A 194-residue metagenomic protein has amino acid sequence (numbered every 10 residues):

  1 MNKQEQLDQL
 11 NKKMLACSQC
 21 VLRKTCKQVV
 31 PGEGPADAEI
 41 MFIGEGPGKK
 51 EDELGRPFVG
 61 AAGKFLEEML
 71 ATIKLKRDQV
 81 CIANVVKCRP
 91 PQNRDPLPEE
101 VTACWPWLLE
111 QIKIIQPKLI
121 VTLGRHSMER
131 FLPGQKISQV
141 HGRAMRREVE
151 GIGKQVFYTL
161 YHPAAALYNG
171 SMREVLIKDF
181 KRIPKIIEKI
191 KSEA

Functional and structural regions predicted by a protein language model:
M1-A61, T72, K191-A194: Active-site and ligand/interface coordination hotspots across diverse enzymes and nucleic-acid-associated assemblies
E45, N84-V85: Short, conserved active-site loops that position catalytic residues or coordinate cofactors/metal ions across diverse
G60, K64, V101-T102: Loop-to-helix element that buttresses phosphate recognition and phosphoryl-transfer chemistry
E67: P-loop NTPase nucleotide-binding module
I73, R77-D78, V85-A194: Glycine/proline-rich loop-helix segments at beta-alpha junctions forming the active-site rim of enzyme cores
